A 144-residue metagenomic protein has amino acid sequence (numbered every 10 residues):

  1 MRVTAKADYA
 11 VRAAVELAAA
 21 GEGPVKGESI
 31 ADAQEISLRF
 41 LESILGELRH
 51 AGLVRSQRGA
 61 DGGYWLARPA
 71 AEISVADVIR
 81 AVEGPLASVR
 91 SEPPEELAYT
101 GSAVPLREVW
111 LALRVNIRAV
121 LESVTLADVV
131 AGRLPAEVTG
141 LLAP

Functional and structural regions predicted by a protein language model:
V3-S37, Y64: N-terminal helix-turn-helix DNA-binding core of bacterial DNA-binding proteins
A14, L45-G46: Short, hydrophobic-biased segments on the C-terminal half of alpha helices that form "recognition helices"
D32, R49-H50: Alpha-helical residues within the helix-turn-helix
G52-L66: Beta-hairpin "wing" of winged helix-turn-helix
A70-E95, L106-R107, L111-N116: Conserved segment of winged-helix/HTH DNA-binding domains
E95-P144: C-terminal regulatory/oligomerization modules of transcriptional regulators
